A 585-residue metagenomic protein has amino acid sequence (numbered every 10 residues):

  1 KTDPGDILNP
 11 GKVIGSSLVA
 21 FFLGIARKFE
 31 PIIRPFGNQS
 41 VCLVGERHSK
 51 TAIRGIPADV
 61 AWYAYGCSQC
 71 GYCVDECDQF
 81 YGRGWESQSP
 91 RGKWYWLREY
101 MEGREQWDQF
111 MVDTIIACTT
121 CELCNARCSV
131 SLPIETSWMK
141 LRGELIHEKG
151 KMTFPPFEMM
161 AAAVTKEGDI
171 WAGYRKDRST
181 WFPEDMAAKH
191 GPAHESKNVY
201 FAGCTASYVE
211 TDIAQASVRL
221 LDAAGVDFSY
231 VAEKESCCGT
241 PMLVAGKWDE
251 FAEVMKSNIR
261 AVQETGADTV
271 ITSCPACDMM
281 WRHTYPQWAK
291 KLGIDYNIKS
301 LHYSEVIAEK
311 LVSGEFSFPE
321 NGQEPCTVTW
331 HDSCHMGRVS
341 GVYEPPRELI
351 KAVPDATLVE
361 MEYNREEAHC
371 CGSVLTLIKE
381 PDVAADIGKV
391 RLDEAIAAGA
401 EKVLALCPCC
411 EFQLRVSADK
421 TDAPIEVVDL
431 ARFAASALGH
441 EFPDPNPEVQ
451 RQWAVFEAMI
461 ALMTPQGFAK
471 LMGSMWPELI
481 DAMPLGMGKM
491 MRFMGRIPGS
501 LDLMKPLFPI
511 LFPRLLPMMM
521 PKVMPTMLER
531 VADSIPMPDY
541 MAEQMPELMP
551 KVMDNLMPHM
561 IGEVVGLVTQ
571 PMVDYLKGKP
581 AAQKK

Functional and structural regions predicted by a protein language model:
K1-A26, P31-R34, A405, C410-R415 (+3 more regions): TerminUS-proximal long segments
T2-A117: Ferredoxin-type iron-sulfur electron-transfer modules and their immediate structural context
A61-A64, W94-A289, D295, K310 (+4 more regions): Iron-sulfur-cluster electron-transfer modules
A64-G82, I116-L132, F201-S207, K234-G246 (+4 more regions): Local cysteine-cluster metal-coordination motifs and their immediate loop/turn environment, predominantly Fe-S cluster
D249-K256, F316-D332, L377-I387, D444-P465: A polyampholytic, Gly/Pro-enriched intrinsically disordered region
G293-N321, Y363-E366, D419-F456: Short, flexible loop segments at boundaries between secondary-structure elements
V312-E315, V328-D382, A469-S474, E478 (+2 more regions): Redox- and metal-dependent alpha/beta enzyme cores, enriched for Fe-S-associated oxidoreductases and cofactor-handling
D382-E401: A short, acidic, amphipathic alpha-helical segment used as a generic capping/interface helix at domain edges
